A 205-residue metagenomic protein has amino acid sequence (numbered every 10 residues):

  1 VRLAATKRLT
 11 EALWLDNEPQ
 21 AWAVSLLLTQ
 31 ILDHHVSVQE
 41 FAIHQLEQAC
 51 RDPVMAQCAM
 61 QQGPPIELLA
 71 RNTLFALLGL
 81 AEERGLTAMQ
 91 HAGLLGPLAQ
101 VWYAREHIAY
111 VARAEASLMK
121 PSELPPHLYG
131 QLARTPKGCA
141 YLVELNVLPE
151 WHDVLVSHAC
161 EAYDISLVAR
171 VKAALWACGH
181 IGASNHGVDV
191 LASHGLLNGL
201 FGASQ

Functional and structural regions predicted by a protein language model:
V1-A70, L78-A99, Y110, L118 (+2 more regions): Elongated alpha-helical scaffolds that mediate protein-protein interactions in large eukaryotic proteins, primarily
Q30, A70, R113, E123-P126 (+1 more regions): Generic detector of short alpha-helix boundary/capping microenvironments and adjacent low-complexity segments
L46-E47, V54-P64, W102-P121, L155-R170 (+1 more regions): Acidic, Ser/Thr- and Gly/Pro-rich intrinsically disordered linkers and low-complexity segments that flank or connect
N72-A76, P125-Y129, A174-L175: Well-ordered alpha-helical segments within folded domains of soluble proteins
V171, L175-G179, S193, F201 (+1 more regions): Long alpha-helical repeat scaffolds
